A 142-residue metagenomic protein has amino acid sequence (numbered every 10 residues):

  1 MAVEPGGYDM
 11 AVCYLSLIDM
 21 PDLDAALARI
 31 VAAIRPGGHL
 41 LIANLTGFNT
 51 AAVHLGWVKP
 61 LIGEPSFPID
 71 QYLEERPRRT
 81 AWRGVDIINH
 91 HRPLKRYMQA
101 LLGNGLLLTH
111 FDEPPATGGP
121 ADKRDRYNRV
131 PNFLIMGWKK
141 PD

Functional and structural regions predicted by a protein language model:
M1-A11: A short acidic, Gly/Pro-enriched loop at the edge of an enzyme's catalytic core that lines a small-molecule cofactor
G7, P36, G105-L107: Short loop/turn motifs at secondary-structure junctions
D9-L23: A short SAM/SAH-binding and catalytic strip from SAM-dependent methyltransferases
D24-H39: A short glycine-rich, Lys/Arg-flanked "PGG" loop and its adjoining helix->strand segment in the class I
H39-R76: Conserved class I S-adenosyl-L-methionine
S66-A81, G119-V130: Accessory recognition modules or surfaces
R76-P77, I87-F111: Short alpha-helix
A100-D142: C-terminal lobe and adjacent flexible extensions of AdoMet/dcAdoMet transferase-like proteins
